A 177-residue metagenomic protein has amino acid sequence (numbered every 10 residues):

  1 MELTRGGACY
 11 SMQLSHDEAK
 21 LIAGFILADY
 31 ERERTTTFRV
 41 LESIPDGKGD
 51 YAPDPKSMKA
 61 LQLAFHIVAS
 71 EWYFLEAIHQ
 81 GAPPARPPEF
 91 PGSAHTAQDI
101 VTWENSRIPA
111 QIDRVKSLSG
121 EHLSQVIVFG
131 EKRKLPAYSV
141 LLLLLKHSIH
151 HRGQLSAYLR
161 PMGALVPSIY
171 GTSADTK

Functional and structural regions predicted by a protein language model:
E2-L3, G7, L27-E31, T35-L41 (+2 more regions): Short, contiguous alpha-helical
M12-D29: Extreme N-terminal tail/first-helix region
Q13, G24, Q98, L142-L143: Short, contiguous strand/loop micro-motifs
R39, S43, S106-D113, S117 (+1 more regions): A generic structural signal for well-ordered alpha-helical segments enriched in polar/charged residues
G47, K116-E131: Acidic catalytic patch
Q62, D99, G120-H122, S139: An acidic, carboxylate-rich microenvironment
E76-A77, G81-V115: Helix-adjacent hinge/juxtasegments
